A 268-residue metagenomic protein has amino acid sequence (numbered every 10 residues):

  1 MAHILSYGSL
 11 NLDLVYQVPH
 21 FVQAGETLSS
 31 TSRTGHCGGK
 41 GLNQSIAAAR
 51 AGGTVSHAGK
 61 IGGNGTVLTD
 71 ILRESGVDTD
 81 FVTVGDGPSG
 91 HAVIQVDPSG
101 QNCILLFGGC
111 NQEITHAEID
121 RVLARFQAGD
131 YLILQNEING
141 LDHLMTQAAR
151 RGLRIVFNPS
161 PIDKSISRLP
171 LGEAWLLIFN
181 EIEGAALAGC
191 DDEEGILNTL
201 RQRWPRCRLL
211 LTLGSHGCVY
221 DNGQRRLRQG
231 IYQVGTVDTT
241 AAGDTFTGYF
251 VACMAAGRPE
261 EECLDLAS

Functional and structural regions predicted by a protein language model:
M1-A24: Positively charged, low-complexity intrinsically disordered leader regions
H3, D130-Y131, L176, R208: Structural motif
H3-I4, A24-H91: Substrate-binding N-lobe of the ribokinase-like
I4-L5, K164, E194-S268: Conserved phosphate-binding/catalytic region of the ribokinase-like
A48, N180, G243: Short, conserved phosphate/pyrophosphate- and ester-handling motifs at nucleotide-, phospho-/glycolipid
A49, A149, A255: Gly/Ala-rich phosphate-binding loop of Rossmann-like dinucleotide-binding domains, activating on the conserved
H57, V82-V84, I94-Y131: Conserved phosphate-binding/catalytic loop of the ribokinase/pfkB sugar-kinase fold
Y131-N198, G217-C218: Conserved beta-alpha-beta core of the PfkB/ribokinase-like small-molecule kinase fold
